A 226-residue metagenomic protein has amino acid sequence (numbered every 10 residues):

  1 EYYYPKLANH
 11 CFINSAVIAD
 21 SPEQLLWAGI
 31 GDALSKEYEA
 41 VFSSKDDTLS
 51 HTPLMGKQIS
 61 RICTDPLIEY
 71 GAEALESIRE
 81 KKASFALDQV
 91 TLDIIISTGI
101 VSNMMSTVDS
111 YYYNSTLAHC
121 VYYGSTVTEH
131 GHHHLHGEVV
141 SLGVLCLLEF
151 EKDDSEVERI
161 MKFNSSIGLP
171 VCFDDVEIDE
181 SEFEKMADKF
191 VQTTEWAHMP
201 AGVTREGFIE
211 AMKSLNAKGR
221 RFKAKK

Functional and structural regions predicted by a protein language model:
E1-S60: A glycine/threonine-rich phosphate-anchoring loop and its flanking beta-alpha core in nucleotide/phosphate-binding
Y4-P5, V108-S110, E195: Short hydrophobic "helix-edge" motifs at membrane interfaces and signal-peptide entry regions
L34-Y38, L87-V101, V144, N164 (+2 more regions): Short alpha-helical scaffolding segments that buttress acidic/His motifs in well-ordered protein cores
E37, V41-K45, A74, S97 (+2 more regions): A short secondary-structure junction motif
T48-K162: Active-site segments that bind and position negatively charged phosphate/pyrophosphate groups
D153-K226: C-terminal charged capping/lid subdomain of soluble metabolic enzymes
